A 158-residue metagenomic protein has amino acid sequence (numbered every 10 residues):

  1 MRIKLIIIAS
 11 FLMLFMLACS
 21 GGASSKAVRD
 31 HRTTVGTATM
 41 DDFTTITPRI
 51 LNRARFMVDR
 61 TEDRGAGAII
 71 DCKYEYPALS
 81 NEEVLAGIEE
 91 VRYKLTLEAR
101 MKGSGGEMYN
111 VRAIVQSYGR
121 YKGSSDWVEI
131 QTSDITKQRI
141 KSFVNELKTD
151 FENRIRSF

Functional and structural regions predicted by a protein language model:
M1-I8: Bacterial N-terminal signal peptides that target proteins for export
M16-A18: C-terminal motif of bacterial Sec signal peptides marking the signal peptidase cleavage site
S20-F158: Ser/Thr-rich, low-complexity intrinsically disordered terminal regions
